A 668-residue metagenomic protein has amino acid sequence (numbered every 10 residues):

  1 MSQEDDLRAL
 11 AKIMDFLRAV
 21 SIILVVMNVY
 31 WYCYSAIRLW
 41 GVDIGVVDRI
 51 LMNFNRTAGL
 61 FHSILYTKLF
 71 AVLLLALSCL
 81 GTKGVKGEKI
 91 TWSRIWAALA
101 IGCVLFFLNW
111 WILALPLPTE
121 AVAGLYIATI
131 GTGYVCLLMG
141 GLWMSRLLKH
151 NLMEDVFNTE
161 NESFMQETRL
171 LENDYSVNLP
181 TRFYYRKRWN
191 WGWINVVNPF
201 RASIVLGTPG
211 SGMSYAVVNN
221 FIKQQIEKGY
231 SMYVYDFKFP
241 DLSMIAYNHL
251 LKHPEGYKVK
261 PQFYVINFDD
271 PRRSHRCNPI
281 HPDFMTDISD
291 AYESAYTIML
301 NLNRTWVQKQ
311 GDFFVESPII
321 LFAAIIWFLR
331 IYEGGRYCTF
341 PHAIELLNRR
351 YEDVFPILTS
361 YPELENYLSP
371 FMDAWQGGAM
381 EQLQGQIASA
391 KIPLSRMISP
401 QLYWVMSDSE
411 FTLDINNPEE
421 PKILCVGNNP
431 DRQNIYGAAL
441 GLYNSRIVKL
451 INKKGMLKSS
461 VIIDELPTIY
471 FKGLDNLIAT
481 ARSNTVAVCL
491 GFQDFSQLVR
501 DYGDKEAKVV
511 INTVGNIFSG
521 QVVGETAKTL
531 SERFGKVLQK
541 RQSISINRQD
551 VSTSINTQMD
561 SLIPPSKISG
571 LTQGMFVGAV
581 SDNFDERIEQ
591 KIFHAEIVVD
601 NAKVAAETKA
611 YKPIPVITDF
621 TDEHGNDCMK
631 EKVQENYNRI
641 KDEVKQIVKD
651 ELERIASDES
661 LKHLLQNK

Functional and structural regions predicted by a protein language model:
M1-S211, Y215, N220, I546-R548 (+1 more regions): Basic- and hydrophobic-enriched, low-structure N-terminal and domain-boundary segments that flank ATP-binding catalytic
A76-S78, T82, G441, S445 (+2 more regions): Hydrophobic alpha-helical segments involved in membrane association or supramolecular assembly
L148-M153, F157, I194-A487, Y502 (+3 more regions): P-loop NTPase motor domains
N173-P180, K260, G570-M575: A short, compositionally biased
F183-W189, N303-F313, R541-Q558: Low-complexity, polar-biased intrinsically disordered regions enriched in Pro/Ser/Thr/Gly
I478-T480, N484-S581: Conserved ATP-driven motor cores of ASCE-family P-loop NTPases powering translocation/secretion/packaging/pilus
E589-K591: Intrinsically disordered, low-complexity segments enriched in serine, threonine, and glycine
F593-A595: N-terminal charged/capping segments associated with class I S-adenosyl-L-methionine
